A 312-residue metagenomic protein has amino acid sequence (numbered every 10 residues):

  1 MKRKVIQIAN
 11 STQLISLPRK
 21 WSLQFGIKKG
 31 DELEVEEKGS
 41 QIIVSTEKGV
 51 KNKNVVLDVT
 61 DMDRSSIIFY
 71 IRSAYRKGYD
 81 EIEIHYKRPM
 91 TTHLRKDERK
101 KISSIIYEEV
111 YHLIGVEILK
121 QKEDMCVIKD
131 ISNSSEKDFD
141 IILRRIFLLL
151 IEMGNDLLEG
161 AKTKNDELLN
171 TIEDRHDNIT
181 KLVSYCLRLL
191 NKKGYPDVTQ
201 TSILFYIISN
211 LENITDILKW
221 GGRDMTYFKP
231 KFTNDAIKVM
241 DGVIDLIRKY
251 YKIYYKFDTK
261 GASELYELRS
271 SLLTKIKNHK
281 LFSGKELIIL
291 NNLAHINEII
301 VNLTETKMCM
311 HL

Functional and structural regions predicted by a protein language model:
K2-V5, N10-T12, S16-E34, S40-L312: Cytosolic, long alpha-helical scaffolding segments
